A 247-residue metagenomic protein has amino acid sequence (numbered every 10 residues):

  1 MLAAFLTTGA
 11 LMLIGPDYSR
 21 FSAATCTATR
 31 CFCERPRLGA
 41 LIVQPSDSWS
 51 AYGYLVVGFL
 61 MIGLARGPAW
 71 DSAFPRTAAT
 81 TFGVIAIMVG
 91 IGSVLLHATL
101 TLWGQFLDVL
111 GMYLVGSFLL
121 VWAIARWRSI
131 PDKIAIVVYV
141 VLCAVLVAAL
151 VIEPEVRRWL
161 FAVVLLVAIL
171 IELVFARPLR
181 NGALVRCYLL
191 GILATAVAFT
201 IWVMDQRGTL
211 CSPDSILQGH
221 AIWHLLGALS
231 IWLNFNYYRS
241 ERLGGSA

Functional and structural regions predicted by a protein language model:
M1-V137, L142-V156, G182-C187, L193-A247: Early transmembrane hairpin module of multi-pass membrane proteins
Y113-V121, L165-F175: Alpha-helical transmembrane segments and their membrane-interface exit regions
F161-A162: C-terminal functional module detector
L170-R180, Q206-R207: Alpha-helical transmembrane segments in multi-pass integral membrane proteins
